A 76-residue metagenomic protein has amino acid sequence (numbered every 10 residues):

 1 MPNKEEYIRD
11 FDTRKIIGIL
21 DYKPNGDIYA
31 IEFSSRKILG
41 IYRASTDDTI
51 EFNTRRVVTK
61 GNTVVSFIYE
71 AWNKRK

Functional and structural regions predicted by a protein language model:
M1-K76: Repetitive, compositionally biased segments used for assembly/scaffolding
